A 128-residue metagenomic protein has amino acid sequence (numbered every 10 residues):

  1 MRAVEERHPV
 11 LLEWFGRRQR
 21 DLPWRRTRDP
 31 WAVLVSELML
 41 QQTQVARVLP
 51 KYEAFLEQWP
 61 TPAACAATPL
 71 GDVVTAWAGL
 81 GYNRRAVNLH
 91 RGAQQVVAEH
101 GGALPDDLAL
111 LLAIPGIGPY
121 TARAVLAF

Functional and structural regions predicted by a protein language model:
M1-I114, Y120, A124, F128: N-terminal polyanion-binding entry modules of DNA glycosylases/AP lyases and select other DNA-binding proteins
